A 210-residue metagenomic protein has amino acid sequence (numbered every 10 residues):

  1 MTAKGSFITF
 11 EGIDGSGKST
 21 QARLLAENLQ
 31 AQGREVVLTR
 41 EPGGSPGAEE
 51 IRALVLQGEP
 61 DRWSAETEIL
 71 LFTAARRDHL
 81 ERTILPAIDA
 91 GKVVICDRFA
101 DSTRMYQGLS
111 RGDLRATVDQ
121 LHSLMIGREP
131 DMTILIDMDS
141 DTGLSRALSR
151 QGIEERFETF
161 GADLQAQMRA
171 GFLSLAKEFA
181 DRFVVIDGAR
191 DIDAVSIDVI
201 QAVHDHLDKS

Functional and structural regions predicted by a protein language model:
M1-F7: Extreme N-terminal, non-catalytic leader segments that precede Walker-type/kinase nucleotide-binding cores
T2, L24-A26, D141-S210: NTP-dependent small-molecule kinase module
F10: Hydrophobic anchor at the beta1->P-loop junction of P-loop NTPases
I13: P-loop (Walker A) phosphate-binding loop of NTP-binding proteins
K18: Conserved lysine of the Walker
Q21: Hydrophobic positions on the alpha1 helix immediately C-terminal to the Walker A/P-loop
Q32-I126, D198: ATP-dependent small-molecule kinase phosphotransfer cores that center on conserved nucleotide phosphate-binding segments
R98, T103-A170: A glycine- and Lys/Arg-enriched "phosphate-lid" helix/loop adjacent to the NTP-binding pocket of small-molecule kinases
